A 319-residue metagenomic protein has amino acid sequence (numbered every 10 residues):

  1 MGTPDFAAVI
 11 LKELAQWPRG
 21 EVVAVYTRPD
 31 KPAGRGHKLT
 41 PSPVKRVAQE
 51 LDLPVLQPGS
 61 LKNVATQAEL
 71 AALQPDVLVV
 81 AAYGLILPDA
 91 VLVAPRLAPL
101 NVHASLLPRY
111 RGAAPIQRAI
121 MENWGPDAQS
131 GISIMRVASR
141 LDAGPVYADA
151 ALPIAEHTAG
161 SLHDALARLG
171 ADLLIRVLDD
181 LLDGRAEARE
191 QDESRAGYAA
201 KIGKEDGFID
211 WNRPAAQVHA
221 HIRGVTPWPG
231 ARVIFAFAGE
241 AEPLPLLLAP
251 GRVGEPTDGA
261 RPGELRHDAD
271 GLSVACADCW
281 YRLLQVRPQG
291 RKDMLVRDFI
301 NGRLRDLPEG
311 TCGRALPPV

Functional and structural regions predicted by a protein language model:
M1-R35: N-terminal Rossmann-like dinucleotide-binding module
G2, V25, A48, L78 (+7 more regions): A residue-level signal for conserved active-site and pocket-lining positions in enzyme catalytic cores
P4-I10, V47-L56, P75-D76: Hydrophobic N-terminal alpha-helices or hydrophobic patches in metabolic proteins across all domains of life
A8, K38-P41, N63-Q67, A113: Structural motif corresponding to alpha-helix initiation and N-cap regions
V22-Y26, P54-L73, L78-V80, L85-A104: Internal alpha/beta domain cores that form substrate/cofactor-binding pockets in large enzymes and binding proteins
K31-L51: N-terminal beta-loop-helix "entrance" segment that forms/cooperates in small-molecule cofactor or anionic ligand
A81-Y198: Donor/substrate-binding cores of folate-linked one-carbon enzymes
E193-V319: Internal anion-binding site segments
